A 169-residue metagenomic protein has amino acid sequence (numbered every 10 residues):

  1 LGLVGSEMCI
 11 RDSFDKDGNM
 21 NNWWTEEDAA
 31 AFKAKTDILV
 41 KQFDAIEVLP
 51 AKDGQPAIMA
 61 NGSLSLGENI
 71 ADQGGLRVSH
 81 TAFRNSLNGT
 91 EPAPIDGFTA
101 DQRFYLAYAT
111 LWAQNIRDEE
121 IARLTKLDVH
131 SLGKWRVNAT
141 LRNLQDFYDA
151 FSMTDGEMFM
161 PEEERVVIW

Functional and structural regions predicted by a protein language model:
L1-G5, C9-I10: Single conserved hydrophobic/aromatic residue that forms the stacking wall/gate of nucleotide- or nucleobase-binding
R11-W169: Zinc-dependent metallohydrolase catalytic domains
